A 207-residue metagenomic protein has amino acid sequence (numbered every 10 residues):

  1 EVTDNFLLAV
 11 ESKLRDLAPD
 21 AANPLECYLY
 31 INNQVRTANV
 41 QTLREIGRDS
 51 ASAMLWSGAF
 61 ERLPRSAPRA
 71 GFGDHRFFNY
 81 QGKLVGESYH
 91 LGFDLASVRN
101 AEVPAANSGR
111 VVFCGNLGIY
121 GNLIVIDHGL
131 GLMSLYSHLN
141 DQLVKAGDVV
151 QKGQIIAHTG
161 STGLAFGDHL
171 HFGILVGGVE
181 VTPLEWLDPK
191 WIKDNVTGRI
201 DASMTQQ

Functional and structural regions predicted by a protein language model:
E1-D74, F78-G82: Non-catalytic extracellular/periplasmic "stalk" and linker regions immediately N-terminal to catalytic or recognition
F60-M204: Catalytic cores of peptidoglycan-degrading enzymes
Q207: Metal-centered catalytic cores of metalloenzymes
